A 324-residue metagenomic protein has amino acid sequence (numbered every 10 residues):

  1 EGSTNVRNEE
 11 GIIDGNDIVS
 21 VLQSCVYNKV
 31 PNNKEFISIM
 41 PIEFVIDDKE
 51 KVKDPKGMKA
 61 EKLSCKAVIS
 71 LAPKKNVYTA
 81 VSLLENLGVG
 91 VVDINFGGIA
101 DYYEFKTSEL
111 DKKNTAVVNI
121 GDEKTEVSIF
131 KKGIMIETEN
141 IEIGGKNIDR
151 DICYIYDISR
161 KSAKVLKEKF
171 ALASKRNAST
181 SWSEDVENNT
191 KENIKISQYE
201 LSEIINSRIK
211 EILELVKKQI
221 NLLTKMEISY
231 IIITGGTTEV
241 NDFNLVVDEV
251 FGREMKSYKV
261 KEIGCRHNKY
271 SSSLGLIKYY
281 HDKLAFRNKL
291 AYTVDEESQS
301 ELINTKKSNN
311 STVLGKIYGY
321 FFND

Functional and structural regions predicted by a protein language model:
E1-I13, I134-D149, Y156: Short glycine-rich, Thr/Ser-proximal phosphate-binding strand/loop in the N-terminal lobe of ATP-dependent enzymes
E1-T115, A173-S179, E184, N189-T190 (+3 more regions): Nucleotide/phosphate-binding catalytic cleft detector across ATP-hydrolyzing and phosphate-transferring enzymes
I37, N114-I120, R160-V165, S272-L290: A polyampholytic, Gly/Pro-enriched intrinsically disordered region
L84, I152, V216, I233 (+1 more regions): Residue-level signature of catalytic and energy-coupling elements of molecular machines, predominantly ATP/GTP-dependent
S108-E137, I152: Gly/Thr-rich phosphate-binding beta-strand-loop-beta motif of the actin/hexokinase/Hsp70
Y154-N221: Gly/charged contiguous loops adjacent to phosphate- or pyrophosphate-bearing nucleotide/cofactor binding elements
L172-S174, I228-D248: Glycine-rich phosphate-binding loops at beta-strand->alpha-helix junctions
K259-I303: Glycine-rich phosphate-binding/hydrolytic loop that grips phosphoryl groups
